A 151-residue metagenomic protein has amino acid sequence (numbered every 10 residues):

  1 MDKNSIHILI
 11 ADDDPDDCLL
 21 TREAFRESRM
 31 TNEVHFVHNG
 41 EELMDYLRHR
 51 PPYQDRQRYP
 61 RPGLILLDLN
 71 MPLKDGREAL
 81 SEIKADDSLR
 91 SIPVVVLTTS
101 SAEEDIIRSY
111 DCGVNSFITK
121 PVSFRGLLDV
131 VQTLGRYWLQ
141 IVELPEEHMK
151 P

Functional and structural regions predicted by a protein language model:
M1-L9, P15-H35, N39-M44, R48 (+2 more regions): Non-catalytic signal-transmission and effector/linker regions of two-component phosphorelay proteins
L69-M71: Receiver (REC) domain active-site loop signature in two-component systems and cognate sites in sensor histidine kinases
L73-K74, I83: Hydrophobic residue at a beta-alpha junction that N-caps the helix immediately following a catalytic beta-strand/loop
T99-S101: Short, conserved "switch-loop" micro-motifs in signal-transduction and mechanochemical regulators
N115: Short, glycine/charged-rich "phosphate-handling" switch motifs in NTP-dependent and phosphotransfer domains
K120: A Lys-centered signature of the CheY-like receiver
